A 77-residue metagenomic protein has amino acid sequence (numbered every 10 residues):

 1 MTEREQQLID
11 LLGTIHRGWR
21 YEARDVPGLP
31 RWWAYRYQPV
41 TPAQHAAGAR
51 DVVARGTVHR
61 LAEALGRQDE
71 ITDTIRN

Functional and structural regions predicted by a protein language model:
M1-R31, V40, G66-N77: Short N-terminal "domain-start" leader segments that mark the transition from disordered tails or signal peptides into
Y35: Basic, alpha-helical nucleic-acid-binding regions used in initiation and control of genome expression
Q38, A49-D51, E70: General N-terminal targeting signals
Q44-H59: A short, exposed loop/beta-hairpin motif centered on an aromatic-Gly-Thr core
